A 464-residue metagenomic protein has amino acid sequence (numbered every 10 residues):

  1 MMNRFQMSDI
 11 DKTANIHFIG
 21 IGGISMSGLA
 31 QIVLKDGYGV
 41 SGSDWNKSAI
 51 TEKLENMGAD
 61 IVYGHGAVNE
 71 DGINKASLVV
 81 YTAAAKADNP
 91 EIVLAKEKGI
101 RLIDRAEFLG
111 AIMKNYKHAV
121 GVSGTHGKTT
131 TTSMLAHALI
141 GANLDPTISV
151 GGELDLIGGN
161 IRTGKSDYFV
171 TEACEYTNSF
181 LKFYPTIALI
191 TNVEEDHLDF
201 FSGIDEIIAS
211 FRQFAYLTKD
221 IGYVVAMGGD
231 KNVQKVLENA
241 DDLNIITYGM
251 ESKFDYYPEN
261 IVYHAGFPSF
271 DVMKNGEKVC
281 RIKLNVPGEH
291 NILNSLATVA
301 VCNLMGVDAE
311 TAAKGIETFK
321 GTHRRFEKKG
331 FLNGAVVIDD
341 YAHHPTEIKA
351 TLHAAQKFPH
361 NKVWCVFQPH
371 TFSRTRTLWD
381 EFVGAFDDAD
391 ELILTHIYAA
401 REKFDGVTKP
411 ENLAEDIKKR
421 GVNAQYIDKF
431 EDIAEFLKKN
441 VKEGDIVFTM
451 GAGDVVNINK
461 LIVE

Functional and structural regions predicted by a protein language model:
M1-D104, F108, K231, Y257-E259 (+1 more regions): N-terminal leader/targeting and accessory segments in enzymes
R4-H17, S25, L29-D36, Y116 (+3 more regions): Nucleotide phosphate-binding/pyrophosphate-handling subdomain across enzymes that bind or process nucleotide phosphates
D9, I32-K35, E70-G72, A83-G228 (+3 more regions): Phosphate-binding loop of NTP-binding sites
Y38-W45, V224-G228, C365-Q368, A389-A399: Short internal beta-strands
V62-G66, I103-G110, S149-G152, D242-H264 (+3 more regions): Beta-strand->loop->alpha-helix junctions that form or flank phosphate-binding loops in nucleotide-handling enzymes
L94-I100, E206, L217-G222, A350-P359 (+1 more regions): P-loop/Walker A phosphate-binding loop and immediately adjacent motor/lid segment at beta-alpha junctions
A385-E443: C-terminal helical cap/extension that packs against the catalytic core of soluble nucleotide-cofactor enzymes
